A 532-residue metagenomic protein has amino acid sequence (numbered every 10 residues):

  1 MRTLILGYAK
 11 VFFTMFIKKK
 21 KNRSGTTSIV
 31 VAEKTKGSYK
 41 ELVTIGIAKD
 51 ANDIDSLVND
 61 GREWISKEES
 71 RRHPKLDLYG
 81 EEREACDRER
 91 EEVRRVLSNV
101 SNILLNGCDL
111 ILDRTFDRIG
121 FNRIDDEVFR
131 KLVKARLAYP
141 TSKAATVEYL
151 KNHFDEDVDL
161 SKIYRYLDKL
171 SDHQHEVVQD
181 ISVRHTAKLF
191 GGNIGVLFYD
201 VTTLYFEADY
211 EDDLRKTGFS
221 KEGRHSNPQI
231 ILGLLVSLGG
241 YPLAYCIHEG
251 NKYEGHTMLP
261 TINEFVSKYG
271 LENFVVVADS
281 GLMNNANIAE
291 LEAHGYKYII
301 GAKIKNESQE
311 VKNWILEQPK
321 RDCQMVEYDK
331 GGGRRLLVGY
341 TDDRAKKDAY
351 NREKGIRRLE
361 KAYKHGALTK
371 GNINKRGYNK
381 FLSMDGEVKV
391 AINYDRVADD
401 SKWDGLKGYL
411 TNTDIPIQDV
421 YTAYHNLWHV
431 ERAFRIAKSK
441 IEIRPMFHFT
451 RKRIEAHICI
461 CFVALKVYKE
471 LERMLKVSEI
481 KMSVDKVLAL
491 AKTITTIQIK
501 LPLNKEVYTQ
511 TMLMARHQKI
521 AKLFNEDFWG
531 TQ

Functional and structural regions predicted by a protein language model:
M1-E127: Conserved glycine(s) in the ABC-transporter nucleotide-binding domain "signature"
A9-V11, F16-K18, T26-T27, S38-Y39 (+1 more regions): Anion-binding and metal-coordination hotspots
